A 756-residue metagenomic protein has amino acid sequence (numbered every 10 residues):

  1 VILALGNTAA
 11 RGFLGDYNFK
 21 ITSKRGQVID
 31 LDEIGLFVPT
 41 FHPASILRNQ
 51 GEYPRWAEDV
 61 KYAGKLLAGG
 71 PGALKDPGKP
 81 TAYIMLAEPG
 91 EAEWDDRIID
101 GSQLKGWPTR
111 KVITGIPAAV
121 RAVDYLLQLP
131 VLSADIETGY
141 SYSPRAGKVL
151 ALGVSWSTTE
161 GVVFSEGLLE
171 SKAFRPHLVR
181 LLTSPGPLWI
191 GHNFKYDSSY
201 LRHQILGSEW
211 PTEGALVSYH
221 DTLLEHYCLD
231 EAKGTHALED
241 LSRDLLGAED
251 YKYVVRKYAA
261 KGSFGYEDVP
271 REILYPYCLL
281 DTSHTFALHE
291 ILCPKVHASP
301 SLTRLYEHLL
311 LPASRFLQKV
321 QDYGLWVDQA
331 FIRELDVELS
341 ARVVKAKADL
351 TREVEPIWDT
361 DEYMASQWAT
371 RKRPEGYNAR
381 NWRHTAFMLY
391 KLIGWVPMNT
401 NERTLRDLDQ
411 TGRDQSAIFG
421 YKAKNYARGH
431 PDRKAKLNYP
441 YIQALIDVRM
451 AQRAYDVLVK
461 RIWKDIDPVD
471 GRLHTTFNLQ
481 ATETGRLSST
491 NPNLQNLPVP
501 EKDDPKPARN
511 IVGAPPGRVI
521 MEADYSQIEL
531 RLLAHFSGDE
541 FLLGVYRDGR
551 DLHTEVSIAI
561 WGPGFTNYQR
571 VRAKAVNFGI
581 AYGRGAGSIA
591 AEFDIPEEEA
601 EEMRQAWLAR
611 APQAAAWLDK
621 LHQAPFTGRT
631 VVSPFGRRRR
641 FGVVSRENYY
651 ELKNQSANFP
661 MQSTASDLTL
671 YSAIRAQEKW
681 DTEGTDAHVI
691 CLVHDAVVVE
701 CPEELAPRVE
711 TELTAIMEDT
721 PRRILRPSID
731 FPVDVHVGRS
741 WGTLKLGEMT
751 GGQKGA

Functional and structural regions predicted by a protein language model:
V1, W680-V735: C-terminal structured "cap/appendage" subdomains that terminate the fold
V1-E88: Glycine/proline-rich loop-helix segments at beta-alpha junctions forming the active-site rim of enzyme cores
V1-G6, S133, P187-D197, I520-E522: Acidic beta-strand-to-loop metal/phosphate-binding motif
F41, S208-E231, L238-D240, G549-H553: Conserved beta-strand -> loop -> alpha-helix junction used to position metal-binding or nucleic-acid-contacting
G72-E166, S208-V217, K233, D244-L246 (+10 more regions): Conserved "right-hand" nucleotidyltransferase catalytic core of DNA-directed polymerases
G139-L168, E522, E529-G564, R638-Y649: Metal-dependent catalytic core segments for phosphate chemistry
W156-W189, L325: Nucleic-acid-processing active sites and adjacent nucleic-acid-binding tracks, predominantly divalent metal-dependent
E267, R315-D322, V343, D432 (+6 more regions): Conserved catalytic core of nucleic-acid polymerases
